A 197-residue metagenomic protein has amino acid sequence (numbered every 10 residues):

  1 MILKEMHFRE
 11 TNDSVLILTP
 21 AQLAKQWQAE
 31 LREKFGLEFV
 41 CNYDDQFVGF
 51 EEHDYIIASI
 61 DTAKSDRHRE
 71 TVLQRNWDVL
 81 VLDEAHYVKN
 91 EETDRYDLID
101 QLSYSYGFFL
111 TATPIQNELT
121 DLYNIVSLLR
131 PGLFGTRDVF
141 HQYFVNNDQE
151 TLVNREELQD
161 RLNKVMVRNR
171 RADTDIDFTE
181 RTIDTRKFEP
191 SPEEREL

Functional and structural regions predicted by a protein language model:
M1, A29, E33, N124 (+2 more regions): Generic recognition of well-ordered alpha-helical segments within structured catalytic/regulatory domains
I2-T93, Y104, H141-T151: SF2 helicase/translocase NTPase motor core, specifically the RecA-like lobe 1 inter-motif segment between Walker
I17, H86, A112-T113, F188: Helix-turn-helix-type domain boundary/helix-start signal
K25, A29, D97, T120-Y123 (+1 more regions): Alpha-helical elements of the RecA-like P-loop NTPase motor core of helicases
I57-W77, T93-Y104, L128, L133-L197: Inter-lobe coupling linker of SF2 helicases/translocases
N90, A112, P131: Short, conserved catalytic or interaction motifs in soluble domains
Y106-E118: Conserved helicase ATPase motor motifs in RecA-like P-loop NTPase domains
Q116-V126, R137: Short regulatory helix/loop adjacent to the ATP-binding pocket of P-loop NTPases
